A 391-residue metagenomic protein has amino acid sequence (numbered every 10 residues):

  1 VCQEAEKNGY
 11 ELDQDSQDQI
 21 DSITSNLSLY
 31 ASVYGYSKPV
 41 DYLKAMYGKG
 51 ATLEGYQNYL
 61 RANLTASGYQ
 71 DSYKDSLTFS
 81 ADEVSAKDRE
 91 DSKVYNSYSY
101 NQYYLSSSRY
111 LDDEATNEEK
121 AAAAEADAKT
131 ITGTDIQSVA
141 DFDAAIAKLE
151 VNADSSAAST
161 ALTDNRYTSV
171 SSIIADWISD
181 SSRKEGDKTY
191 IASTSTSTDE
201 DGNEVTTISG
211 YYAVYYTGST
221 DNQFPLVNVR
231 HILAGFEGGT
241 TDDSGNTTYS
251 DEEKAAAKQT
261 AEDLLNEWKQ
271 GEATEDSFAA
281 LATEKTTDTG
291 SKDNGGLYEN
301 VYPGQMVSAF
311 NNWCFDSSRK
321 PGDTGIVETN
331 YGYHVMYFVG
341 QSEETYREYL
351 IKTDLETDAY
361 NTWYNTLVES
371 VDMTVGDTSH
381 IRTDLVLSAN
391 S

Functional and structural regions predicted by a protein language model:
V1-N58, N63: N-terminal targeting/tethering segments
Q3-G9, T24-A31, L60, L64 (+13 more regions): Sec/Tat-exported extracytoplasmic proteins
D13-Q17, G271-S277, S317-R319: Short, charged helix-to-loop "capping" segments that act as catalytic/coupling loops
Q14-S16, S155, D187, S291 (+1 more regions): A generic structural-conservation signal
S16, I20, P39-V40, A121-A124 (+5 more regions): Short amphipathic alpha-helical segments that mediate assembly, nucleic-acid/protein binding, or membrane association
K38, T116, S138-D141: Intrinsically disordered, low-complexity coil/linker segments enriched for acidic/polar and small residues
A45-A122, Y167-Q259, T283, P303-S391: PPIase-associated folding chaperone regions across multiple families
A126-W177, D263-S308, V339-T345: Peptidyl-prolyl cis-trans isomerase
